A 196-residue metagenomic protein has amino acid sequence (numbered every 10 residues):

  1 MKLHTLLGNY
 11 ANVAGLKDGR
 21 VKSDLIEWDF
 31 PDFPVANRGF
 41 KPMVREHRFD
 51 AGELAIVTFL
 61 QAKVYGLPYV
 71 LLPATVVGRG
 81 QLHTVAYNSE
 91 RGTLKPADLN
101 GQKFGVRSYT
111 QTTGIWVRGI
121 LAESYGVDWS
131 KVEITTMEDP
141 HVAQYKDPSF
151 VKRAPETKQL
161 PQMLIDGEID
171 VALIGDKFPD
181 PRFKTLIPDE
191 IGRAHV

Functional and structural regions predicted by a protein language model:
H4-A143: Short, glycine-/small- and polar/acidic-enriched structural segments that line small-molecule recognition paths
W28-P31, P148-R153: Short, flexible loop segments at the rims of nucleotide/cofactor-binding pockets, characterized by
V64-L67, V142-Y145, D180-D189: Short secondary-structure transition/capping segments
F150-H195: Pocket-lining segment of extracytoplasmic ligand-binding domains
